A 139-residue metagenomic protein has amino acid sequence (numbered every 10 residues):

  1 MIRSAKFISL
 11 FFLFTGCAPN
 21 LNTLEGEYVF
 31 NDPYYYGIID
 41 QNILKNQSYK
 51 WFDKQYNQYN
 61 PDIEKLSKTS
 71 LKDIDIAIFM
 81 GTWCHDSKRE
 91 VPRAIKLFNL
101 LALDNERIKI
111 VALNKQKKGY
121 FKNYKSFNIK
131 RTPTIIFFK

Functional and structural regions predicted by a protein language model:
M1-L24: Bacterial Sec-dependent N-terminal signal peptides
A18-E64: Non-globular targeting/processing and membrane-anchoring segments
S70-D73, R93-I110: Conserved helix-turn-beta segment immediately C-terminal to the redox Cys motif in thioredoxin-like folds
K72-T82: Short active-site neighborhood of thiol/selenol oxidoreductases, capturing the structured segment around
I78-F79, N105-G119: Thiol-based oxidoreductase modules, predominantly thioredoxin-like and allied folds used for disulfide exchange
T82-E90: Conserved redox-active cysteine motifs that mediate thiol-disulfide chemistry, especially di-cysteine Cys-X(1-2)-Cys
K122-R131: Thiol/disulfide oxidoreductase modules built on the thioredoxin-like
P133-K139: A short, hydrophobic beta-strand/beta-hairpin element that forms part of a small beta-sheet core
